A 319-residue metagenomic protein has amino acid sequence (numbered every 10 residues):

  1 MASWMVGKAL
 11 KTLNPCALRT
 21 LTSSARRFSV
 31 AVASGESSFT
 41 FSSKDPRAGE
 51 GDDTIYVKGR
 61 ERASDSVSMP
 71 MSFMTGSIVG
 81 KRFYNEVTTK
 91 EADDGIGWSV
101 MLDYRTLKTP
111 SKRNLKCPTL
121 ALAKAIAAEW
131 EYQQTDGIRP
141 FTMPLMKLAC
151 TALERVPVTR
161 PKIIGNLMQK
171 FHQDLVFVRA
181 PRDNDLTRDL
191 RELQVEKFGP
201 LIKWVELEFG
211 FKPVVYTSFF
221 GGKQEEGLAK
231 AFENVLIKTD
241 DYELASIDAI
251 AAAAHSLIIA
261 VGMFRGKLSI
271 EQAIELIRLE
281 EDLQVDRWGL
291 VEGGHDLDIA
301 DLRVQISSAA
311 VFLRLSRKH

Functional and structural regions predicted by a protein language model:
M1-S77: N-terminal mitochondrial targeting presequence
P46-I126, Y132: Internal mixed beta-strand/loop scaffold within catalytic domains of large alpha/beta enzymes
R105-P181: A surface-exposed, charged beta-strand/loop segment in the N-terminal or early-internal portion of soluble proteins
N114, D185-L193, Y242, S246-I250: Conserved aromatic-histidine-acidic binding/catalytic patches
P161-E233: Internal, conserved structured core segments that host functional sites
Q224-G293: An internal, amphipathic alpha-helical element
I274-H319: Long hydrophobic alpha-helical segments typical of transmembrane helices together with their membrane-interfacial
